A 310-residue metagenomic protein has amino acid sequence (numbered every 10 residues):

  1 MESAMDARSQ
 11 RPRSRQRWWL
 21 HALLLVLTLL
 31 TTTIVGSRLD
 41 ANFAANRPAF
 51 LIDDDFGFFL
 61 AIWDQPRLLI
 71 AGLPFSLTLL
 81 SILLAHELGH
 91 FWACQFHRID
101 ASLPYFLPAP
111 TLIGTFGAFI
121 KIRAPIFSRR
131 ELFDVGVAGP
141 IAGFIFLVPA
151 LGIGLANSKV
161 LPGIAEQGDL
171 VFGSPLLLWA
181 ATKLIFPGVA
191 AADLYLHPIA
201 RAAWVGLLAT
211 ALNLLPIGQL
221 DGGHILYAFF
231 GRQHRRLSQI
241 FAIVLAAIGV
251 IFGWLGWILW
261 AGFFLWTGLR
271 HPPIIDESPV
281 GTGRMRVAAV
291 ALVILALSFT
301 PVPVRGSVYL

Functional and structural regions predicted by a protein language model:
M1-L310: Hydrophobic transmembrane alpha-helices and their immediate loop junctions in multi-pass integral membrane proteins
